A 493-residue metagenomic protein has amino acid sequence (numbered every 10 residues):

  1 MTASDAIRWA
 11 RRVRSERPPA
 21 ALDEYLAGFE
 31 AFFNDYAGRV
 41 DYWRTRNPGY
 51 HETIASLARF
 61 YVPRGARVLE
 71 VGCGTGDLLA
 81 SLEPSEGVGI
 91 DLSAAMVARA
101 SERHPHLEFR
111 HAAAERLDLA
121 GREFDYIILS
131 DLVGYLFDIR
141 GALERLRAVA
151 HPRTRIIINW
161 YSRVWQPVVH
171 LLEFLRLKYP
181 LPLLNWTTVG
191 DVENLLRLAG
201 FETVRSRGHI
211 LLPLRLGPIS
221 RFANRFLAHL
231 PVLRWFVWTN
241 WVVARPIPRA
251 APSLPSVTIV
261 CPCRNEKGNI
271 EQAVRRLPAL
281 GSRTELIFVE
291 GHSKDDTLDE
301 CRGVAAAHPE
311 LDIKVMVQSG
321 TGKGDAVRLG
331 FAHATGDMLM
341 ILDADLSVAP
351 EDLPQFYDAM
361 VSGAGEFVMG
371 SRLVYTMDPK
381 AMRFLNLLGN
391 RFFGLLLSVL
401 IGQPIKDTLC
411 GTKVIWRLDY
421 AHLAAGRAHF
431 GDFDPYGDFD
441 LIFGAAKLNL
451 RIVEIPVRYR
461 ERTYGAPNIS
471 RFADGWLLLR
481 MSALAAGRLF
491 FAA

Functional and structural regions predicted by a protein language model:
T2, R8-A10, N224-V257, G268 (+3 more regions): Hydrophobic helical membrane-anchoring modules
D5-P63, G217, F226-L227: Conserved class I S-adenosyl-L-methionine
G74-R116: Class I SAM-dependent methyltransferase SAM/SAH-binding core
R110, L298-H333: Conserved donor nucleotide-binding strand/loop of the catalytic core
R140-P152: A short glycine-rich, Lys/Arg-flanked "PGG" loop and its adjoining helix->strand segment in the class I
W165-N185, Q318-H333, P350-G431, P435 (+2 more regions): Acceptor/aglycone-binding surface of glycosyltransferases and processive sugar-polymer synthases
E290-D299: A conserved acidic beta->alpha catalytic loop
L339: Short aromatic/hydrophobic "clamp" motif used to bind/position activated sugar donors
